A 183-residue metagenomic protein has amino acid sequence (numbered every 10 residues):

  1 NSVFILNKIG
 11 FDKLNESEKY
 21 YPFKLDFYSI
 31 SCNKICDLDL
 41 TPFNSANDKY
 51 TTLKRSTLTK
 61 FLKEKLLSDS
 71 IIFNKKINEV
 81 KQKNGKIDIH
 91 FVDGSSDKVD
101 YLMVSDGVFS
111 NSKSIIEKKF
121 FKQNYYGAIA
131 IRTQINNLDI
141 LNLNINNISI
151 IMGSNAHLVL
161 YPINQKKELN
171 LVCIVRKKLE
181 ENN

Functional and structural regions predicted by a protein language model:
V3-Q134, K178-N183: Conserved N-terminal helical subregion
D12, N137-N144, K166, E180: Short helix-loop capping/hinge motifs at secondary-structure junctions, enriched in acidic/polar residues
Y20, K119, L141-L143, I148: Generic detector of short alpha-helix boundary/capping microenvironments and adjacent low-complexity segments
D37-L40, R55, N137, I150-S154 (+1 more regions): Generic structural "secondary-structure junction" signal
S114-I116, D139-L143, L158-V159: A short, acidic/glycine-rich surface segment
T133-D139, C173-V175: Short beta-strand-to-loop capping motifs
N146-E181: Active-site substrate-recognition segment that forms the wall of the catalytic cavity or substrate channel
